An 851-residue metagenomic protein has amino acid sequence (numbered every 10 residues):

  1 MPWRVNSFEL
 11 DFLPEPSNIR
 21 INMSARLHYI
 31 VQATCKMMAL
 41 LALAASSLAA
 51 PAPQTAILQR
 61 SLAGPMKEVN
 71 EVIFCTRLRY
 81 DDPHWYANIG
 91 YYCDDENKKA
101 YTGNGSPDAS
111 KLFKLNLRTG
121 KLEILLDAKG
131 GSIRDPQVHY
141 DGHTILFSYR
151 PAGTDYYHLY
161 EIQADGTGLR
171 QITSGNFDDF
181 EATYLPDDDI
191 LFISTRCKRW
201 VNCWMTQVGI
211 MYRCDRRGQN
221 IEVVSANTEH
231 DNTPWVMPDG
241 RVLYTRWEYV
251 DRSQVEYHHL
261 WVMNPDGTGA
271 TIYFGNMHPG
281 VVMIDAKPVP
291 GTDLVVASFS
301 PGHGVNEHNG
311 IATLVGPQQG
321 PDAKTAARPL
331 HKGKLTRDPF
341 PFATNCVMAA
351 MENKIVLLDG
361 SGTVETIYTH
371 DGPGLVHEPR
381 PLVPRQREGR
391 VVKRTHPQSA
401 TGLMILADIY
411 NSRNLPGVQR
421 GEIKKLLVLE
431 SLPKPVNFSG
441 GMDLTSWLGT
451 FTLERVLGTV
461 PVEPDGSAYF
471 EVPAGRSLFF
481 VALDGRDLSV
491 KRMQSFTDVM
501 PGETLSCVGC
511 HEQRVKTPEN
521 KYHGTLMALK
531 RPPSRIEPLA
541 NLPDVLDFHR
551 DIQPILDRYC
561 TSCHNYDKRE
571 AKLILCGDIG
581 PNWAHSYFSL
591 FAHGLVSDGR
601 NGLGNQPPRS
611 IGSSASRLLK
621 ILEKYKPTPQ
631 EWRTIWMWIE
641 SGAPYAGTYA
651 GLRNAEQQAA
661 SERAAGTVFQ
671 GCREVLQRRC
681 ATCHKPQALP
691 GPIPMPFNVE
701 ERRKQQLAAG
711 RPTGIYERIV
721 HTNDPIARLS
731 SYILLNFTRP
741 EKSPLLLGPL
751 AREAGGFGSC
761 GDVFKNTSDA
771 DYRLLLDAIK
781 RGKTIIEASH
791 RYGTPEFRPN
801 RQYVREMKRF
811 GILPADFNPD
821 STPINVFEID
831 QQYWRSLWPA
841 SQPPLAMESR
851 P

Functional and structural regions predicted by a protein language model:
D11, N18-N22, Y29: Short, positively charged and aromatic/hydrophobic N-terminal segments
A33-S46: Bacterial N-terminal signal peptides
A50-D465, E471, V490-D498, G502-L505: Sequence signature of WD/YWTD-type beta-propeller architectures
A50-V69, P107, L117, R385 (+5 more regions): Aromatic- and Gly/Pro-enriched helix-to-coil junctions and flexible linker segments
G153, F479-F480: Core of folded catalytic or high-affinity ligand/protein-binding domains in predominantly eukaryotic proteins
